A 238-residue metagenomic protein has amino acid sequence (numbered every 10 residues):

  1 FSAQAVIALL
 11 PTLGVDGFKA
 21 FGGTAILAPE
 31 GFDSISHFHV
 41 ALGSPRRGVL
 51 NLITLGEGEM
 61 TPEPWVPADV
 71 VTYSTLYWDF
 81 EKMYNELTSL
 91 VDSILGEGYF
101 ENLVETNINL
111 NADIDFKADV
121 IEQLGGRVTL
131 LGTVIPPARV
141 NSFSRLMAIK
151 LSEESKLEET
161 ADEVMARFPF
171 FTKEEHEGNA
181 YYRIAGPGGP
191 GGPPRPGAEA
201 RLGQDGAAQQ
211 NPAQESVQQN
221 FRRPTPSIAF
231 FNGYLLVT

Functional and structural regions predicted by a protein language model:
F1, S36-H39, S74, V140-E153 (+1 more regions): Short cationic amphipathic helices and targeting signals
F1-L90, K117-D119, Q123-V134, Q209-A229: Leucine-rich, highly hydrophobic segment in Treponema pallidum outer-membrane-associated proteins
L27-D33, P136-V140, E174-N179: Short, ordered beta-strand-loop transition motifs
V40-L42, W78-F80, V134, L151-E153 (+2 more regions): A mature extracytoplasmic/lumenal domain signature
S44-P62, Y84-N85, V91-L95, F143-Y181 (+1 more regions): Extended intrinsically disordered, low-complexity coil regions enriched in Ser, Thr, Gly, Ala and often Pro
T72-D113, E159-M165: Predominantly extracellular/luminal regions of secreted and cell-surface proteins, especially disulfide-bonded
A112-F116, V120, G125, G132-P136 (+2 more regions): Solvent-exposed beta-strand/coil patches in large extracellular/periplasmic or lumenal scaffold regions
S152-S227: Short Gly/Thr-rich strand-loop-strand
